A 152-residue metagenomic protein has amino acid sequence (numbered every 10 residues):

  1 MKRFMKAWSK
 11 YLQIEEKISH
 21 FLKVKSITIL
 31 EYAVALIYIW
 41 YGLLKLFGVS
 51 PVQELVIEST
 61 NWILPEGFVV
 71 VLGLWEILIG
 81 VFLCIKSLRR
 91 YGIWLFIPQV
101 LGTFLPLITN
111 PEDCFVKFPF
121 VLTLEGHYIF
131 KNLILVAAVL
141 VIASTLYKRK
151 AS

Functional and structural regions predicted by a protein language model:
M1-S152: Membrane-interface extramembranous regions
